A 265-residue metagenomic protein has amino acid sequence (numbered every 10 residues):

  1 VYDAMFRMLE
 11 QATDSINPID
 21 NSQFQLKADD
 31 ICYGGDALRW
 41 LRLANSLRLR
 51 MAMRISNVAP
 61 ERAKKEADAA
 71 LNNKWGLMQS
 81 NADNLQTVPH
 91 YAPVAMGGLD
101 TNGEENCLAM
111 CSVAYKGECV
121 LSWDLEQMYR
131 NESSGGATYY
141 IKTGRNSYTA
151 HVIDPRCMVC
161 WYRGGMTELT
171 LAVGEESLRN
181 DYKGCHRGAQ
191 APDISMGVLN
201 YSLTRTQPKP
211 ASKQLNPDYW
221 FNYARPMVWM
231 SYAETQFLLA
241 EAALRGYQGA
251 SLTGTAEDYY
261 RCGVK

Functional and structural regions predicted by a protein language model:
V1-G263: Structured, solvent-exposed acidic/aromatic patches
